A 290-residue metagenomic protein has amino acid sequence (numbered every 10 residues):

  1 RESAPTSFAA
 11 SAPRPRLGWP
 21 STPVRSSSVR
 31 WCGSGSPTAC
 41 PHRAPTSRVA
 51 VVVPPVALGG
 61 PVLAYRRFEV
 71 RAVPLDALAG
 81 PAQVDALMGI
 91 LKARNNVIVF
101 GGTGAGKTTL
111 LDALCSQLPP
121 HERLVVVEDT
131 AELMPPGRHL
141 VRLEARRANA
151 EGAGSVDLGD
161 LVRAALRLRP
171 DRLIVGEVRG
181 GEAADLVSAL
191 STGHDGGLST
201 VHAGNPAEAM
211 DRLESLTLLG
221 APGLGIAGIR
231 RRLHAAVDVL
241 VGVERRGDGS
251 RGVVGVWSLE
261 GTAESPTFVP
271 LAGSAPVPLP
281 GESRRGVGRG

Functional and structural regions predicted by a protein language model:
R1-H42: A short Gly-Trp-Pro
R43-R94: P-loop NTP-binding catalytic core
E69-L78, D112, S116-R163, A209-L213: P-loop NTPase switch/communication element
V99: Hydrophobic anchor at the beta1->P-loop junction of P-loop NTPases
G104: Walker A (P-loop) phosphate-binding loop of P-loop NTPases
K107: Conserved lysine of the Walker
P135, A165-R245, G249-G261: Conserved P-loop NTPase nucleotide-binding/switch module
S265-G290: C-terminal regions of RecA-like/P-loop NTPase motor modules
